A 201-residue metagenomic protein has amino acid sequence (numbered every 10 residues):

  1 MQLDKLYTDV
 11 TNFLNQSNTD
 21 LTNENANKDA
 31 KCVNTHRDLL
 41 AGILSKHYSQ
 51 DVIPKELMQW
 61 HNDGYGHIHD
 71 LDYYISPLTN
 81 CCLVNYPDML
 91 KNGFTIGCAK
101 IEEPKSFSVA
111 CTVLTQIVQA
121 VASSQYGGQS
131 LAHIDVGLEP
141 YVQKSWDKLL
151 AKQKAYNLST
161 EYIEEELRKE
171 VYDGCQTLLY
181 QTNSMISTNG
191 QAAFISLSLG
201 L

Functional and structural regions predicted by a protein language model:
M1-L201: Catalytic alpha/beta active-site cores
